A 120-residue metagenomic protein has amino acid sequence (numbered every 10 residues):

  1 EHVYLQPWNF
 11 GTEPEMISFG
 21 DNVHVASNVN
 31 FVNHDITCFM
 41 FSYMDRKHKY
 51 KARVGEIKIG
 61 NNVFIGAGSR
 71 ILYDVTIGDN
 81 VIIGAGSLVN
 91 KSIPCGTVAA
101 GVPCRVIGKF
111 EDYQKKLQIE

Functional and structural regions predicted by a protein language model:
E1-H2: Membrane-anchoring hydrophobic helices of lipid-metabolizing enzymes
Q6-T76, V102-P103, G108-E111: Flexible, glycine/small-residue-enriched loop-and-beta-strand segment within the central core of proteins
F64, I82, V98-A99: Short-chain dehydrogenase/reductase
A67-I82, S87-K91: Beta-rich strand-turn-strand
P94-C95: Conserved beta-to-alpha transition
K115: Conserved segment of winged-helix/HTH DNA-binding domains
Q118-E120: Acidic/histidine-enriched, glycine/proline-rich intrinsically disordered or flexible terminal extensions
